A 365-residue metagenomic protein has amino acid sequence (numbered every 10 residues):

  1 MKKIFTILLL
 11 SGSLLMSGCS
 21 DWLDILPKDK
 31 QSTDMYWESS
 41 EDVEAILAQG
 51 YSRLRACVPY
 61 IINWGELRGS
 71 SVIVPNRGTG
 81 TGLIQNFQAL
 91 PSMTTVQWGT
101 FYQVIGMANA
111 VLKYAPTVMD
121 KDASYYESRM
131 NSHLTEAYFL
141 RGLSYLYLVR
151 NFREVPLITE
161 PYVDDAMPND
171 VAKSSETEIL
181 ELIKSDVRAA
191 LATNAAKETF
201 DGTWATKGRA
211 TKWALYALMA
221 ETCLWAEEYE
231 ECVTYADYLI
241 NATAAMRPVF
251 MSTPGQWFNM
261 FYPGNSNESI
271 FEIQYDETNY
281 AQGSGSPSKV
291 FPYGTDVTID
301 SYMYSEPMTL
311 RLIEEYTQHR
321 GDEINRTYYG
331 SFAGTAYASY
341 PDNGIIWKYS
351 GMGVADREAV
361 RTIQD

Functional and structural regions predicted by a protein language model:
M1-K28: Bacterial Sec-dependent N-terminal signal peptides
C19-E66, A236, Q256-F258: Membrane-proximal, proline-rich intrinsically disordered regions
D21, V58-P59, L148-L157, A195 (+2 more regions): Proline-centered turn/helix-capping motifs that create local helix->coil transitions or kinks
D34, Y60-G78, I158-E160, A196-V290: Short, surface-exposed recognition loops and adjoining beta-strand edges that mediate ligand/DNA contacts, enriched
S39-A48, S52, A56, R77-F152 (+4 more regions): Conserved, well-structured interaction surfaces
E41, L47, G80-Q88, S92-T95 (+1 more regions): Elongated scaffold/linker segments in the mid-to-C-terminal portions of large proteins
M167-E178, E228: Structural transition elements
